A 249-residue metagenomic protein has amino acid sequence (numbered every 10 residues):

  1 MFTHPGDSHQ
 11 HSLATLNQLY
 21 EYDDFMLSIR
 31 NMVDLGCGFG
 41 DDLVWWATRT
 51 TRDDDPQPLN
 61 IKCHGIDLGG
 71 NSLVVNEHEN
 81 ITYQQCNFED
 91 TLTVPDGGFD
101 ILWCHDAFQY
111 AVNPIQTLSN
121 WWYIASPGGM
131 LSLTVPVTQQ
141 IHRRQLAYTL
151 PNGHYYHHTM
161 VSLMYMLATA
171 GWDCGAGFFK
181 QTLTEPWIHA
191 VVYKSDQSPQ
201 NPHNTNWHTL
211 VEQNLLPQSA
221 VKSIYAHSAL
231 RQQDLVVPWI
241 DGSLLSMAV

Functional and structural regions predicted by a protein language model:
M1-P95, H105, Y156, H203-V249: Conserved N-terminal segment of class I S-adenosyl-L-methionine
I101-V112: A short SAM/SAH-binding and catalytic strip from SAM-dependent methyltransferases
V112-Q116, R143: Short N-terminal helix/helix-N-cap motif within the alpha/beta-hydrolase-1
I115-M130: A short glycine-rich, Lys/Arg-flanked "PGG" loop and its adjoining helix->strand segment in the class I
L133-Y155: Short, glycine-/aromatic-enriched active-site segment of Class I SAM-dependent methyltransferases
Y155-A170: Short alpha-helix
W172-L183: Conserved S-adenosyl-L-methionine
E185-A190: Short hydrophobic/aromatic beta-strand or adjacent loop that forms the aromatic wall/cage of a ligand/substrate-binding
